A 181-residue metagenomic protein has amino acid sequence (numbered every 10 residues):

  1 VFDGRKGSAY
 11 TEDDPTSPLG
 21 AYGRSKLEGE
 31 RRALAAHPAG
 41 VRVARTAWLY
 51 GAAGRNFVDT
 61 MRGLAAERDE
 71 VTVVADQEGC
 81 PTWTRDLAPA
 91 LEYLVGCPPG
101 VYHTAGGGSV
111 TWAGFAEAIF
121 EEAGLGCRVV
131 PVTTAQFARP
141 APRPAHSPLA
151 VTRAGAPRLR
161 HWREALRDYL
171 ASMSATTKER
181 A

Functional and structural regions predicted by a protein language model:
V1-A44, W48-L49: Catalytic helix-loop patch of NAD(P)-dependent Rossmann-fold dehydrogenases
G4-K6, A53-G54, W83, A113-F115: Short glycine-/acidic-enriched loop or helix-start segments at secondary-structure transitions that form or flank
Y10, W48, F57, W112-F115 (+2 more regions): Tryptophan-centric aromatic hotspots in well-structured domains and transmembrane helices
G20, G79-T82, V110, L149 (+1 more regions): Residue-level signal for the nucleotide or nucleotide-sugar donor/cofactor binding architecture
R32-G79, R85-D86: NAD(P)-dependent short-chain dehydrogenase/reductase
L87, L91, T104, F115 (+2 more regions): Non-catalytic, hydrophobic alpha-helical segments
A90, G96-A141, L170-M173, T177 (+1 more regions): Mid/C-terminal beta-alpha module of Rossmann-like enzyme folds, strongest in SDR-family dehydrogenases/epimerases
P142-A181: C-terminal amphipathic/interface module of NAD(P)-dependent oxidoreductases and related NAD-binding regulators
